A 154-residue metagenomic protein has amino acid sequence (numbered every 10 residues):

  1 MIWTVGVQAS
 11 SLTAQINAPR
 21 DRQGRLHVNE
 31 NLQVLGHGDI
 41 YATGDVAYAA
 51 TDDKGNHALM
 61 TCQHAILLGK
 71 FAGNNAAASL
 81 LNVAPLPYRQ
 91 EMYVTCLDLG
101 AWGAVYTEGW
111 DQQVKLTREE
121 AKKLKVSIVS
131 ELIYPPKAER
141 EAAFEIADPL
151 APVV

Functional and structural regions predicted by a protein language model:
M1-L67: FAD-site-proximal beta/loop scaffold in flavoenzymes
H64, L68-V154: C-terminal, flexible cofactor-proximal segment of oxidoreductases
